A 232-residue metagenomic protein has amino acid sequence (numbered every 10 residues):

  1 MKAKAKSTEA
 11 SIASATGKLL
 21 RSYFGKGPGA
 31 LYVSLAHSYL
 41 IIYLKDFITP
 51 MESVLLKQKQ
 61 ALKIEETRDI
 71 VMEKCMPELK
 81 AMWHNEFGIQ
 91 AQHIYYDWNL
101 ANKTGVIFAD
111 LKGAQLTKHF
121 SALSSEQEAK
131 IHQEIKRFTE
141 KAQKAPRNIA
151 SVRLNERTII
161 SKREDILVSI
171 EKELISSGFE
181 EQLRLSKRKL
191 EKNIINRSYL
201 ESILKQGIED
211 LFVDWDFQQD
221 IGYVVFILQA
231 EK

Functional and structural regions predicted by a protein language model:
M1-K4, G27-P28, K63, A81 (+3 more regions): A cross-kingdom feature marking solvent-exposed beta-strand/loop segments within repeated, beta-rich binding/scaffold
M1-T49, S53: N-terminal ordered "arm"
S34-M51, R137-I175: An N-terminal amphipathic alpha-helical segment
T49-K63: A low-complexity, Ser/Thr/Gly/Pro-enriched, surface-exposed linker/loop concept that marks segments flanking
I70-A114: Hydrophobic, ordered structural segments
M72, M76-L79, D165-G207: Short, hydrophobic/π-rich interface segment
N99-E156: Surface-exposed beta-loop interaction hotspot
Y199-K232: Extended, charged low-complexity segments that frequently continue into or abut oligomerization scaffolds
